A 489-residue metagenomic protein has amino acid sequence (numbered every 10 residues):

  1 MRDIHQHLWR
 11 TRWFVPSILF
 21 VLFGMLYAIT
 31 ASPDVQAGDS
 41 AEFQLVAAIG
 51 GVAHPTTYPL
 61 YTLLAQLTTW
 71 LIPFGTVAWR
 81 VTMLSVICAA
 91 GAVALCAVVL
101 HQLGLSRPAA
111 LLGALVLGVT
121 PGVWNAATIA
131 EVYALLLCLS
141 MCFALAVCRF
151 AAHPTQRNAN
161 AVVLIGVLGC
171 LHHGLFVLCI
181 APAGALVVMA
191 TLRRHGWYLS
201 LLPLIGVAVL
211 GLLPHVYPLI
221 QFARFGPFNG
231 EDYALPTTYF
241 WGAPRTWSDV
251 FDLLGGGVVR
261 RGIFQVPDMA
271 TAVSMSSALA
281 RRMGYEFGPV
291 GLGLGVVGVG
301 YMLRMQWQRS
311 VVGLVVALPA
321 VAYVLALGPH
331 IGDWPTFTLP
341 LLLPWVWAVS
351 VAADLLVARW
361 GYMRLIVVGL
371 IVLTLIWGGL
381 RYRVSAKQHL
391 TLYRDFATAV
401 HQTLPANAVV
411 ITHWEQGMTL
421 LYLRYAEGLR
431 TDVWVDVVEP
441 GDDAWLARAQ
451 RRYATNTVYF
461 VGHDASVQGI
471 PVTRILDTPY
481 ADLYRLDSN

Functional and structural regions predicted by a protein language model:
D3, R149-A152, L178-V209: Perimembrane helix-loop-helix junctions
W9, F14, I18, C96-V119 (+5 more regions): Transmembrane-helix signature of polytopic, membrane-embedded enzymes that assemble or transfer cell-envelope glycans
V46-I49, G113-L115, N158-H172, G184-V188: Membrane-interface alpha helices of multi-pass inner-membrane proteins
M83-G104, M141-A146, V297, W347-V351: Transmembrane-helix motifs of polytopic, lipid-linked glycan transferases
H101-G104, M141-V162, L168-G169, V187-T191: Membrane-interface transmembrane helices that cradle and orient dolichyl/undecaprenyl
N125-Y133: Short acidic/glycine- and proline-prone juxtamembrane loop motifs at membrane-interface regions of multi-pass membrane
I205, L303-W307, V351-G379: Signature aromatic-anchored transmembrane alpha helix within multi-pass, membrane-resident enzymes that catalyze glycan
G284-Q308: Hydrophobic, aromatic-rich transmembrane alpha-helices and their immediate juxtamembrane boundary segments
